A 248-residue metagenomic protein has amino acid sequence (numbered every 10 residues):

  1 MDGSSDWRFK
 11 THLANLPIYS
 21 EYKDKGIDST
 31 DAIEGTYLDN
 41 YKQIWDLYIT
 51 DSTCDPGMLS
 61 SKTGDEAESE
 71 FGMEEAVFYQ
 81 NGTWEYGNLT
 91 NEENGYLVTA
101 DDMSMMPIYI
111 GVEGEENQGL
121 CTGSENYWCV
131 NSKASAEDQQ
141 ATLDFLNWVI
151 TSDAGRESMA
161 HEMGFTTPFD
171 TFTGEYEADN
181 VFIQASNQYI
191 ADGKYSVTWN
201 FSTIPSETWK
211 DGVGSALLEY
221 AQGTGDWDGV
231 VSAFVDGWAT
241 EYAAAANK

Functional and structural regions predicted by a protein language model:
M1-T30, A76: Extracytoplasmic/periplasmic solute-binding protein
S29-S60: Glycine-centered hinge/linker elements that transmit conformational signals in sensory and ligand-binding systems
N40-L47, A136-V149, W209, V230: Short amphipathic alpha-helical coupling segments at ligand-binding clamshell hinges and other catalytic/signaling
T50, A191-K248: Conserved C-terminal helix/tail region of periplasmic/extracytoplasmic solute-binding proteins
M58-M73: Short helix-initiation/N-cap motifs at beta->coil->alpha
G64, N81-Y86, S124-N126: Beta->alpha turn/N-cap motifs
M73-G82: Alpha-to-beta junction loops
N94-M163: Extracytoplasmic/periplasmic substrate-recognition and gating elements
